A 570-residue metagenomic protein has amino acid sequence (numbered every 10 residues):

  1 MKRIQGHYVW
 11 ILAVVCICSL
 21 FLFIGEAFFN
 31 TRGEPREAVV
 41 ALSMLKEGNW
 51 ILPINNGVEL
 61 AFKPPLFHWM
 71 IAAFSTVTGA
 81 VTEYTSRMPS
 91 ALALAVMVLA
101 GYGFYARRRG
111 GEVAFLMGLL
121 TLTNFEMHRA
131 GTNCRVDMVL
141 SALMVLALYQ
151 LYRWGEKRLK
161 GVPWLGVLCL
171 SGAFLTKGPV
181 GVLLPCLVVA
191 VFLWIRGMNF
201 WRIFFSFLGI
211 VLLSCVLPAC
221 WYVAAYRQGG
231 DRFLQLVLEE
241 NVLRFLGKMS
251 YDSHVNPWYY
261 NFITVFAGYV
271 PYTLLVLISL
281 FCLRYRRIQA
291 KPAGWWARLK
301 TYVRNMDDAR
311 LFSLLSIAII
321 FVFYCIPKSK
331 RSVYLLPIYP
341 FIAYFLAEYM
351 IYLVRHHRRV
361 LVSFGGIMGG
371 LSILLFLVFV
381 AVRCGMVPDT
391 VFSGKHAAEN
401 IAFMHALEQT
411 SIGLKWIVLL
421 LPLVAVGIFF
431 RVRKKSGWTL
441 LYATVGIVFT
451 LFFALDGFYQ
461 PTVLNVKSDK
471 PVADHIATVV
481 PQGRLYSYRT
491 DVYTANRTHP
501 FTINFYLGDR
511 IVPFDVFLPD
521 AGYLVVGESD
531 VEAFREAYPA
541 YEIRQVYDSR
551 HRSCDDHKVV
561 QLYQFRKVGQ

Functional and structural regions predicted by a protein language model:
M1-V362, H551-V559: Membrane-integral, polyisoprenol-dependent glycosyltransferases of the GT-C/oligosaccharyltransferase superfamily
W164, Y285-Q570: Membrane-embedded architecture of ER/inner-membrane glycosylation machinery
